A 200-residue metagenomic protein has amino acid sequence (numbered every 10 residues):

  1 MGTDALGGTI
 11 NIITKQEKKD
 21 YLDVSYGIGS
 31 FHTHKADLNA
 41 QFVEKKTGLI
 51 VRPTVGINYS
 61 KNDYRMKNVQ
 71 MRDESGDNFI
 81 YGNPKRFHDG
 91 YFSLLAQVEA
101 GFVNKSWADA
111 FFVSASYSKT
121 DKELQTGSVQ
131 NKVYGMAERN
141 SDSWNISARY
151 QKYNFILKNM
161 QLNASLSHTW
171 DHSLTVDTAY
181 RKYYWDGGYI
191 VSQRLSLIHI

Functional and structural regions predicted by a protein language model:
M1, I13, S25-F31, V43 (+4 more regions): Outer-membrane beta-barrel pore domains and translocons
M1-G27, H34-N39: N-terminal periplasmic accessory domains that precede and gate Gram-negative outer-membrane beta-barrel machines
G7, T33-D37, I50-R52, S93-Q97 (+2 more regions): Transmembrane beta-barrel architecture of outer membranes
K18-L22, H34, K45-P53, L94 (+3 more regions): Outer-envelope beta-barrel architecture signal
G27, K46-V129: Periplasmic-side early beta-strands and strand-to-turn transitions of outer-membrane beta-barrels
L38-F42, I57, A96-F102, I146-K152: Residues on the lipid-exposed face of transmembrane beta-strands in outer-membrane beta-barrel proteins
N62-Y64, F87-S93, D109-N159, T169-L195: Flexible loop and strand-edge segments within Gram-negative outer membrane beta-barrel domains
I198-I200: Conserved small/polar residues in nucleotide/adenosyl-binding loops
